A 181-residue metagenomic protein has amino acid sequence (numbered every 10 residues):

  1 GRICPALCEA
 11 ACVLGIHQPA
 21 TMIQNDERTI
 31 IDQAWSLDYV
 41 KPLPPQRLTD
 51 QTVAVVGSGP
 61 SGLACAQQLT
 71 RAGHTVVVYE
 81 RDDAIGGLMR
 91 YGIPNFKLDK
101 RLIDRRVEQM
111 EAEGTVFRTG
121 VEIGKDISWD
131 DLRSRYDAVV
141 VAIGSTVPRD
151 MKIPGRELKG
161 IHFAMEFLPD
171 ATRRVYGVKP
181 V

Functional and structural regions predicted by a protein language model:
G1-I3: Long amphipathic alpha-helical segments
A6-Q33: Iron-sulfur (Fe-S) cluster-binding segments and ferredoxin-like electron-carrier domains, especially [2Fe-2S]
R28-V181: Residues forming the flavin
